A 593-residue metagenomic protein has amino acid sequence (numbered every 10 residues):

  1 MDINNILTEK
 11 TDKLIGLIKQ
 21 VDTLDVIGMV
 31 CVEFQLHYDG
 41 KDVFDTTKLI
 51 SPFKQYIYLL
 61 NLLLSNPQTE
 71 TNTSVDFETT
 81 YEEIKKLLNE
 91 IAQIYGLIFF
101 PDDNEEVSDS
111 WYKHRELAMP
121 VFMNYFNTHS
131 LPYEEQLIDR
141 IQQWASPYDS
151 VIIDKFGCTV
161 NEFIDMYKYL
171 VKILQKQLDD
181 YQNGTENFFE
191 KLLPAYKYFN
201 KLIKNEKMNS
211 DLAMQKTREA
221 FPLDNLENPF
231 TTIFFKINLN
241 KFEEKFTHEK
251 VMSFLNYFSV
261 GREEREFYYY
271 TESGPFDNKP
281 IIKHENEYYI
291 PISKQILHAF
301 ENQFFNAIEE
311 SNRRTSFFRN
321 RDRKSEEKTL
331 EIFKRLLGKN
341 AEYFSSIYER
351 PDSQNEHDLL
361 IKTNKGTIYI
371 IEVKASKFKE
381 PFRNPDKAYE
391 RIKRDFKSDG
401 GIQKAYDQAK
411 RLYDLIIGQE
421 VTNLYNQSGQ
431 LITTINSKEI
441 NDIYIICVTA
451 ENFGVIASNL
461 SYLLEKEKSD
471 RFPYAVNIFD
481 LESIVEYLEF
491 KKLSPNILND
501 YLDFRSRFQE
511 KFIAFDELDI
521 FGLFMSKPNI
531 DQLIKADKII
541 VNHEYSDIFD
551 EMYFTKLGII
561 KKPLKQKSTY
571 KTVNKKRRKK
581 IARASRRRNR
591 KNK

Functional and structural regions predicted by a protein language model:
M1-R323, E327-R335, K339, G418-K576 (+1 more regions): Acidic, metal-dependent phosphodiester-chemistry machinery of nucleic-acid enzymes
L336-Q354, L424: A short acidic/basic microdomain associated with nuclease active sites
S346-Y348, E356-L359, L431-N436: Generic recognition of flexible, low-complexity loop/linker segments
R350-N355, K377-E380, N452-I456: Flexible loop/turn segments at secondary-structure boundaries
S353-E356, T363-K365, E439: A short, glycine/Asx- and small/polar-enriched loop/turn that sits immediately N-terminal to a beta-strand
I361-I370, K374-S376, E380: Active-site beta-strand-loop-beta-strand hairpin of nuclease catalytic cores that positions key catalytic residues
A375-T434, I440-N441: Catalytic cores of nucleic-acid endonucleases
N574-N592: Terminal, Lys/Arg-rich, intrinsically disordered segments and adjacent short helical elements of membrane-protein
